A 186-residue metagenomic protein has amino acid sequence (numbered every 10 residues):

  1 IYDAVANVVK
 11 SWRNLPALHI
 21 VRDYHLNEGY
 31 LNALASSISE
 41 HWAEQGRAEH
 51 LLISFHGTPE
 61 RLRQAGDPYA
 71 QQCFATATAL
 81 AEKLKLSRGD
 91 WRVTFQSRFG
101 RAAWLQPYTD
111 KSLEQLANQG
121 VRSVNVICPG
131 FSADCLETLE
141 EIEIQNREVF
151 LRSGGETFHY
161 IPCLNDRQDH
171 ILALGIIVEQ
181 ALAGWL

Functional and structural regions predicted by a protein language model:
I1-L186: Extended amphipathic ligand-handling, pore-lining, and cofactor/metal-binding catalytic surfaces
